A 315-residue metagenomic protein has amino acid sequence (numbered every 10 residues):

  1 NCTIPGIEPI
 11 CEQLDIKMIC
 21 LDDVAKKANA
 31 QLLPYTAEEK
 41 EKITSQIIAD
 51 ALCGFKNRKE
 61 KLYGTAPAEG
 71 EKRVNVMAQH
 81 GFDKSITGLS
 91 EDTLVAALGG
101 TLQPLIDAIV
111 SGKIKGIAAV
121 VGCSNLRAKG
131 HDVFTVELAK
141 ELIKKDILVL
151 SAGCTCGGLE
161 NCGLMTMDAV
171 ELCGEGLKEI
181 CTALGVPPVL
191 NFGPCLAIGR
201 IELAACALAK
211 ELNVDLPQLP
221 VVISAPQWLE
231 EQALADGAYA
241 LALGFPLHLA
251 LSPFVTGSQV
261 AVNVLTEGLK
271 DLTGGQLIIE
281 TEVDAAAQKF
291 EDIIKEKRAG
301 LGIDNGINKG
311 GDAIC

Functional and structural regions predicted by a protein language model:
N1-C315: Anaerobic metallocofactor- and corrinoid-dependent redox/one-carbon enzyme cores, especially those from methanogenesis
